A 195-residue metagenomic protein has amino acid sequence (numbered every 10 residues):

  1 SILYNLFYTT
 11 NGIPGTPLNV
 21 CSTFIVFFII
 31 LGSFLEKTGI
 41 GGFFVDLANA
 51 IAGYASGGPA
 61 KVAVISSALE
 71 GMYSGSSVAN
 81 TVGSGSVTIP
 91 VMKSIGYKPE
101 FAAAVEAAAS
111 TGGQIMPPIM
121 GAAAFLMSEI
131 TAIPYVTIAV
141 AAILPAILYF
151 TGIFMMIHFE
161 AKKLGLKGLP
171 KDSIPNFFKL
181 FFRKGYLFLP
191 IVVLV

Functional and structural regions predicted by a protein language model:
S1-I30, D46-L47, V193-V195: Hydrophobic transmembrane alpha-helices of multi-pass solute/ion transporters
N11-V20, Y135-A142, F177-R183: Interfacial loop-to-helix junctions that mark the boundaries of transmembrane helices in multi-pass membrane
G15, A122-P134, V192-V195: Transmembrane helix-loop junctions at the membrane interface of multipass transporters and ion channels
L18-I29, V136-G152: Alpha-helical transmembrane segments
F24, I30-G57: Carboxylate/His-rich catalytic cores and anion/metal-binding grooves
D46-G113, A132: Hydrophobic transmembrane alpha-helices that form the pore/transport pathway of multi-pass ion and small-solute
E70, A102-A123, V140-M156: Membrane-embedded alpha-helical segments of transport systems, primarily multispan ion/solute transporters
V140-V195: Long, contiguous bundles of hydrophobic transmembrane helices that form the permeation core of multi-pass
